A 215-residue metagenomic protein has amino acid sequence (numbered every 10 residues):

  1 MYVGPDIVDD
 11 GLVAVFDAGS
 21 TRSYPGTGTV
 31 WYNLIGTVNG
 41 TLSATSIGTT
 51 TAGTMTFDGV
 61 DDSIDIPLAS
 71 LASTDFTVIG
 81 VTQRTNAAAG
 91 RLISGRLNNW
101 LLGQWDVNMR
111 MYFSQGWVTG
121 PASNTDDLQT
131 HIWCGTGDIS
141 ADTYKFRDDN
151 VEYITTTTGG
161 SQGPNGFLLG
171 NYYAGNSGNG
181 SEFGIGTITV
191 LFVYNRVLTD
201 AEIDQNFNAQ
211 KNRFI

Functional and structural regions predicted by a protein language model:
M1, V118-T119, G163-T189, V193: Extracellular glycan-interaction patches encoded by glycine-rich segments
M1-D61, D204-I215: Extracytoplasmic low-complexity segments
G4-I7, D17, T56-D58, L92-G95 (+7 more regions): Beta-strand-rich, repetitive solenoid scaffolds
G26-T27, W31, T51, T56-F113 (+4 more regions): Extracellular glycan-recognition modules
I66-L68, T119-T125, T157: Beta-strand-rich interaction surfaces with strong enrichment in secreted/lumenal proteins
R84, D126-Y144: Localized edge beta-strand/strand-to-loop motifs within extracellular or lumenal beta-rich domains
R110-I132: Short, aromatic/His-centered strand-loop micro-motif at the edge of beta-sheets
D148-L168: Short, solvent-exposed beta-strand-to-loop segments that form ligand-recognition rims of beta-rich domains
